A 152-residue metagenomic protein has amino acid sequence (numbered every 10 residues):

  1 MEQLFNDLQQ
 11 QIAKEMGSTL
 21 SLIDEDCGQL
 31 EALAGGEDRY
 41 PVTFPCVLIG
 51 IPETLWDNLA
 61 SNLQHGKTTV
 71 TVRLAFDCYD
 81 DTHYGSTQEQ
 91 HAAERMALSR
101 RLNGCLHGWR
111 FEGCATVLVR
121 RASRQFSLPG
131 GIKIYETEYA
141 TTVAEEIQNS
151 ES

Functional and structural regions predicted by a protein language model:
M1-N62, A115, S150-S152: Small/polar-rich, solvent-exposed N-terminal microdomains that initiate assembly or binding
S18-I23, L30, V42-L48, H91-I147: Acidic-leaning, charged glycine-interspersed low-complexity segments
P52-E53, D57-T82: Active-site-adjacent structural patch at catalytic or cofactor/ligand-binding sites
D77-Y84, R101-H107: Short C-terminal domain-edge/linker segments immediately following a structured domain
T82-E94: Short histidine-centered catalytic/ligand-binding loop motif
H83-S86, Q148-S152: Short, charged, solvent-exposed linker or helix-capping segments at domain edges/interfaces that act as flexible hinges
